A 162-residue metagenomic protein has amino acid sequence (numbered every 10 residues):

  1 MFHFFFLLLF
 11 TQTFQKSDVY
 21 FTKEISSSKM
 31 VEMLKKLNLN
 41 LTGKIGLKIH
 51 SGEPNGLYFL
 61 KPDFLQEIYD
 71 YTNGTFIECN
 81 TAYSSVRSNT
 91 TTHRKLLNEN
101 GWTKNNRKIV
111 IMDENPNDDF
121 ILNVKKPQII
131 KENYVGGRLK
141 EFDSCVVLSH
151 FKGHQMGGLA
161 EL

Functional and structural regions predicted by a protein language model:
M1-F2: Classical eukaryotic N-terminal signal peptides for Sec-dependent ER targeting/secretion, especially the positively
F6-L162: N-terminal and secondary-structure boundary signal
